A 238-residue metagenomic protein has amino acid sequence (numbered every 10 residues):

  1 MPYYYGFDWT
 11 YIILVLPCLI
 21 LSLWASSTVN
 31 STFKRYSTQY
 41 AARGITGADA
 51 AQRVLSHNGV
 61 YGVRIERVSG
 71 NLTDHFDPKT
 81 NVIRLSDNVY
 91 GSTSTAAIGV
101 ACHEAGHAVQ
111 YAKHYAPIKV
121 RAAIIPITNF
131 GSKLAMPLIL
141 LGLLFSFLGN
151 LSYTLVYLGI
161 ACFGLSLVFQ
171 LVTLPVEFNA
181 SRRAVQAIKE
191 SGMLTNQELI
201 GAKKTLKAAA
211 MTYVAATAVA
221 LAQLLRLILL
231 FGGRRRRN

Functional and structural regions predicted by a protein language model:
M1, P17-C18: General N-terminal leader/first-domain-start detector
P2-Y5, W9, S26-G131, V168-N238: Polar-ligand-bearing catalytic/cofactor-coordination segments of membrane-embedded or membrane-tethered inner-membrane
G6-I13, N150-A161: Hydrophobic alpha-helical transmembrane segments
I12-P17, P137-L141: Core hydrophobic alpha-helical membrane-spanning segments
V15, S132, M136, I160-F163: Residues within membrane-spanning alpha-helices of integral membrane proteins, especially the hydrophobic core/packing
C18-W24, G142, G159-T173: Alpha-helical transmembrane segments of multi-pass membrane proteins
V29, L141-F145, T154-C162: Active-site-flanking segments in enzyme catalytic domains
I124-N150: Post-HExxH zinc-binding segment in Zn-dependent metallohydrolases
